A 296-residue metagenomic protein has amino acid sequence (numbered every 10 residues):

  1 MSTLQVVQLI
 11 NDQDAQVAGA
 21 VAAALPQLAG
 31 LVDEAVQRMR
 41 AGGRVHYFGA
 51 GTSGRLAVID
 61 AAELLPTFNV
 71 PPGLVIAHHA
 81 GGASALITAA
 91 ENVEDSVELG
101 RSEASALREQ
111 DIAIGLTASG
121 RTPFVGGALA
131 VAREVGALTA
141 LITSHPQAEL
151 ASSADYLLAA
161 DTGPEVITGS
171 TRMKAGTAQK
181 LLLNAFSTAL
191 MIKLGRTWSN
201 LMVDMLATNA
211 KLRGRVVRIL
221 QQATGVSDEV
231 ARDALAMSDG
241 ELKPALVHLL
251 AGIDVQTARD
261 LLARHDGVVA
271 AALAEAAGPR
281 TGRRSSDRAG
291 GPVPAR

Functional and structural regions predicted by a protein language model:
M1-A20, A24: Cofactor-/ligand-binding subdomain signature composed of acidic, glycine-rich, tryptophan-containing flexible loops
V7, N11, V36-M39, F48 (+1 more regions): Catalytic, metal-anchored helix/loop core of enzyme active sites in primary metabolism
L9-V17, A77-I87, W198, D239: Gly-rich Lys/Arg/Thr-decorated short loops/hinges at beta-loop-alpha junctions or inter-strand turns that position
V17-P26, G115-T122: Short, glycine-rich nucleotide/cofactor-binding loops
A23-R38: A short, well-structured juxtamembrane/interface segment
V45-L194: Glycine-rich phosphate-binding loops that contact phosphosugars or nucleotide phosphates
A185, L190-R296: Short, amphipathic alpha-helical interaction segments embedded in low-complexity terminal/linker regions of eukaryotic
